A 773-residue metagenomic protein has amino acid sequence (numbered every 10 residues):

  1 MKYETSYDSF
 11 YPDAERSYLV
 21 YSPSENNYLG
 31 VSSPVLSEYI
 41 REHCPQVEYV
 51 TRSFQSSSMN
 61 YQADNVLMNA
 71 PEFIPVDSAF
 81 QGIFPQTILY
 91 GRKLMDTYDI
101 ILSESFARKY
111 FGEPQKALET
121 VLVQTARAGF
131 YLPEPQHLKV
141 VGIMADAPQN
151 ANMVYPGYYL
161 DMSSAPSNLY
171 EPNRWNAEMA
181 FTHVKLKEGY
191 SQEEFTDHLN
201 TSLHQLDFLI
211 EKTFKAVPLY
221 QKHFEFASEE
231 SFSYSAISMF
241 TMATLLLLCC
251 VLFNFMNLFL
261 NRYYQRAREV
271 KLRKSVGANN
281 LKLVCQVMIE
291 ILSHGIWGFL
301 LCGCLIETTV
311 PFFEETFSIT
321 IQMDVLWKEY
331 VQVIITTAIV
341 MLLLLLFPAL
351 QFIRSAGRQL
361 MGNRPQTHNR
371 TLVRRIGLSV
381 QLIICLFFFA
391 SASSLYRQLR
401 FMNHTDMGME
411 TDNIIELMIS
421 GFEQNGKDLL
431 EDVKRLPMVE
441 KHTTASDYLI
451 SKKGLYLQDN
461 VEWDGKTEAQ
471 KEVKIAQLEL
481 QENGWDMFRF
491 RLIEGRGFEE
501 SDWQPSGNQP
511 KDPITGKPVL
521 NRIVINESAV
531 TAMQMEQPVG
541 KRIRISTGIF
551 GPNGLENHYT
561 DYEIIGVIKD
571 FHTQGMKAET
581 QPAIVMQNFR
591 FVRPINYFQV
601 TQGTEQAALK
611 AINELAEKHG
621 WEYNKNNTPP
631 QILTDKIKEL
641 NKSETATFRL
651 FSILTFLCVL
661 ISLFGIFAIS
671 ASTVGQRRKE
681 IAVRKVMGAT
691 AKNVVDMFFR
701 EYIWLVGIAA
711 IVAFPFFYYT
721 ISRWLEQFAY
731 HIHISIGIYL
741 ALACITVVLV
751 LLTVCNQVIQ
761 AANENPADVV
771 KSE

Functional and structural regions predicted by a protein language model:
M1-E4, S233-R268, G295-I296, V373-Q398 (+3 more regions): Hydrophobic alpha-helical transmembrane segments of multi-pass inner-membrane transport and secretion
M1-L118, T125-Q136, Y396-V524, S528-T531: Structured, solvent-exposed hinge/loop segments at the ends of secondary-structure elements
F10-Y11, Y190, H198-L246, Y264-Q265 (+6 more regions): Membrane-helix entry/capping segments
E38, S105, P135-S231, Q424 (+5 more regions): "Rare, low-scoring activations can occur in soluble or secreted enzymes where short amphipathic helices or signal
Q115-P135, V539-H558: Short conserved beta-strand and strand-loop elements enriched in small hydrophobics with frequent Asp/Gly
H204-Q205, K215, I291-S355, R397 (+1 more regions): Small-residue-rich transmembrane alpha-helices
V251-H294, R354-R364, F664-W704, N763-S772: Intracellular coupling helices
K328-E329, L346-L378, Q760-E773: Feature of multi-pass inner-membrane transport and sensor proteins that recognizes transmembrane helices together
